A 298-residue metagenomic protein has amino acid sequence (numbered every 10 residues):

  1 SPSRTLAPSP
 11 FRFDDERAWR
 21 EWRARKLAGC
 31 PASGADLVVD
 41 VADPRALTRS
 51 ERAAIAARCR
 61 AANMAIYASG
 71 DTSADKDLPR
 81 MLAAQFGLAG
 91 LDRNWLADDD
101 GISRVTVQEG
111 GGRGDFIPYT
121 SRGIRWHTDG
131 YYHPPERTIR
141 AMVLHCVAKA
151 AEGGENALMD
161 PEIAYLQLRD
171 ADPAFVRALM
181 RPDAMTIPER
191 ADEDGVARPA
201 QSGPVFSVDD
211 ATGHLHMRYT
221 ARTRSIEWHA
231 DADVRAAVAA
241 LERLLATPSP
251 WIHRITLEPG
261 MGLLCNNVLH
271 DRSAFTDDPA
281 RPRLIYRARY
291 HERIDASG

Functional and structural regions predicted by a protein language model:
P2-L47, R60, D100-L257, G262 (+1 more regions): Active-site environment of non-heme Fe oxygenases that use a 2-His-1-carboxylate facial triad
L47-A54: Short amphipathic beta-strand starts and helix->beta connectors
A54-I66: TRNA-binding/sensing appendages of the translation machinery
M64, L88-L91, A184, P250: Short aromatic/hydrophobic-glycine micro-motifs
A68-D71: Structural motif
D75-G114, V143: Long, hydrophobic, well-ordered secondary-structure blocks that form the structural core and pocket-lining surfaces
